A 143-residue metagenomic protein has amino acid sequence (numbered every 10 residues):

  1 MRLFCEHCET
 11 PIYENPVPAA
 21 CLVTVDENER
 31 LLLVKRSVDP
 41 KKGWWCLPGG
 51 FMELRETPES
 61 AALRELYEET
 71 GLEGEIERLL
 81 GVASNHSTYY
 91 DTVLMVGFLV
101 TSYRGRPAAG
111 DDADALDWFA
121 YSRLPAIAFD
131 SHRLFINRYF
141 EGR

Functional and structural regions predicted by a protein language model:
M1-L22: Acidic, metal-coordinating catalytic segment for phosphate/diphosphate chemistry, firing primarily on the Nudix
P18-A20, E29, L94-V96, D114: Change "...and in nucleic-acid phosphodiester-cleaving endonucleases..." to "...and in nucleic-acid processing enzymes
L22, L79, F98-V100: A structural signal for short, well-ordered beta-strand segments
T24-V25, L33, V100, W118: Conserved hydrophobic "DFG−1" position in protein kinase catalytic cores
D26-E68: Conserved Nudix-box catalytic region and its N-terminal flanking loop in Nudix hydrolases and closely related
L72-G81: A short coil-to-beta-strand element that immediately follows conserved catalytic motifs
A83-R106: Active-site-adjacent beta-strand/loop module that shapes the phosphate/pyrophosphate-binding cleft
A108-R138: NUDIX/MutT-family hydrolases
